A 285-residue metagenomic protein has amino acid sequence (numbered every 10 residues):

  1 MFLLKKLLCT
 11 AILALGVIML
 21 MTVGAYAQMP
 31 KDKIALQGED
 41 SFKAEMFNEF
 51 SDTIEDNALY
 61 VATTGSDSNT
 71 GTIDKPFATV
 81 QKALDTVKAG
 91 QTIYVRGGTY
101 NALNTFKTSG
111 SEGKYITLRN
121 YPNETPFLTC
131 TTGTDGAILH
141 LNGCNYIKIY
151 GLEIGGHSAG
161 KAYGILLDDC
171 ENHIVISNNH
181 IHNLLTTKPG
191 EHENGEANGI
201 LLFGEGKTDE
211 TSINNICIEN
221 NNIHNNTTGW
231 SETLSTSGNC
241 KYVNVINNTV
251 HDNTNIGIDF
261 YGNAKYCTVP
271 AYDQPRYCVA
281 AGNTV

Functional and structural regions predicted by a protein language model:
F2-A11, V23-S51: Extracellular "spike/adhesin" assembly and maturation modules and analogous cytosolic coiled-coil scaffolds
G16-G24: Hydrophobic membrane-targeting alpha-helices
A44, N48-S51, T63-A102: Acidic Gly/Asp/Thr-rich repetitive segments characteristic of extracellular carbohydrate-active and adhesion proteins
D52-E55, V87, S109-E112, R119-N120 (+2 more regions): Extracellular/periplasmic catalytic domains that process cell-envelope and extracellular macromolecules
A58, G136-I138, Y146, A162-L166 (+4 more regions): Structural detector of coil-to-beta-strand junctions
K75-F77, Y94-G97, L103, S109-K161 (+1 more regions): Right-handed parallel beta-helix/beta-spiral solenoid domain characteristic of secreted/periplasmic
Y115, R119-E124, N145-G156, N172-L185 (+4 more regions): Right-handed parallel beta-helix
